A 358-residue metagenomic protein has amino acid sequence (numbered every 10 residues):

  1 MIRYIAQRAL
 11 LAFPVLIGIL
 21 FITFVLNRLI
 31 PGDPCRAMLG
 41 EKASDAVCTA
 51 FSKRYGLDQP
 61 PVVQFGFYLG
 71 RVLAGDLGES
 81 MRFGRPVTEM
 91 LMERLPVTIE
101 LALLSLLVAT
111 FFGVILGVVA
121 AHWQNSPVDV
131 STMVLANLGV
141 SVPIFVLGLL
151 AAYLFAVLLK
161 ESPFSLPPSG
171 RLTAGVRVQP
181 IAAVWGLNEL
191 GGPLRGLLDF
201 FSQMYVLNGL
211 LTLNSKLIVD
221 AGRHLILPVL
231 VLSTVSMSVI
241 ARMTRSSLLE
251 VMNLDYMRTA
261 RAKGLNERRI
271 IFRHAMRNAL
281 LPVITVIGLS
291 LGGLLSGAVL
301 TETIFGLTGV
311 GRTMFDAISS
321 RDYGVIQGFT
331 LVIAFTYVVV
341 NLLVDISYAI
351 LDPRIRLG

Functional and structural regions predicted by a protein language model:
M1-P60, T88, M92, I115 (+6 more regions): N-terminal signal-anchor/first transmembrane alpha helix
I2-Y4, L95-V128, I144, R177-G358: Alpha-helical transmembrane segments of integral membrane proteins, especially multi-pass inner/plasma-membrane
L11, I19, V108-A109, A136 (+4 more regions): Transmembrane alpha-helical core residues of multi-pass small-molecule transporters, especially secondary transporters
V15-G66, F155-L217: Hydrophobic alpha-helical transmembrane segments of membrane transport/permease proteins and related membrane-embedded
T23, N27, P31, C35 (+7 more regions): Membrane-water interface at transmembrane helix exits
R36, D58-V114: An internal, D/E-rich "acidic patch" concept
